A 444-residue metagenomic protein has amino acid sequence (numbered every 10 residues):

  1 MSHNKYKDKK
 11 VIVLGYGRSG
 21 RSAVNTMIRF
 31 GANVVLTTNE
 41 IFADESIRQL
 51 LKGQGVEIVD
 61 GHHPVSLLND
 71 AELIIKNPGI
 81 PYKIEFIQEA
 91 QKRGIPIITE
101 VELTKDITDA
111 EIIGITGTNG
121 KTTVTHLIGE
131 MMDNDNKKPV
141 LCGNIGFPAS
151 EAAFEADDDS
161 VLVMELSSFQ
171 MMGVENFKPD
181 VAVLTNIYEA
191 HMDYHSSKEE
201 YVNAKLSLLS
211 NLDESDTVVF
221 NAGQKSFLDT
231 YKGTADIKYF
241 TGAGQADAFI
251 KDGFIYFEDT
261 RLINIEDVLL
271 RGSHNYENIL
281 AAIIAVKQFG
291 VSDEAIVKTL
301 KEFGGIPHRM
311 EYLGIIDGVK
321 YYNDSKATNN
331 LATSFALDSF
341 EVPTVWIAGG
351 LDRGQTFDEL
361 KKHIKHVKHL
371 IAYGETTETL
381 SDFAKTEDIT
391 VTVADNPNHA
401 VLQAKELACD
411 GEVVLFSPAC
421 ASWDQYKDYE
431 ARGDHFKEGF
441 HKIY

Functional and structural regions predicted by a protein language model:
M1-T99, L103: N-terminal leader/targeting and accessory segments in enzymes
S2-K10, G20-F30, K138, I265-H366: Nucleotide phosphate-binding/pyrophosphate-handling subdomain across enzymes that bind or process nucleotide phosphates
K10-L14, G114, K138-V140, L162 (+2 more regions): Conserved beta-strand elements of the Class I
M27, I74, I115, N144 (+10 more regions): Residue-level signal for inorganic ion chemistry
R29, V65-N69, P78-A222, S226-D236 (+2 more regions): Phosphate-binding loop of NTP-binding sites
N33-E40, V219-A222, I347-A348, V367-E375: Short internal beta-strands
S46-Q49, D358-E412: C-terminal helical cap/extension that packs against the catalytic core of soluble nucleotide-cofactor enzymes
G61-H62, I98-E102, T234-K251, V297-K301 (+2 more regions): Beta-strand->loop->alpha-helix junctions that form or flank phosphate-binding loops in nucleotide-handling enzymes
